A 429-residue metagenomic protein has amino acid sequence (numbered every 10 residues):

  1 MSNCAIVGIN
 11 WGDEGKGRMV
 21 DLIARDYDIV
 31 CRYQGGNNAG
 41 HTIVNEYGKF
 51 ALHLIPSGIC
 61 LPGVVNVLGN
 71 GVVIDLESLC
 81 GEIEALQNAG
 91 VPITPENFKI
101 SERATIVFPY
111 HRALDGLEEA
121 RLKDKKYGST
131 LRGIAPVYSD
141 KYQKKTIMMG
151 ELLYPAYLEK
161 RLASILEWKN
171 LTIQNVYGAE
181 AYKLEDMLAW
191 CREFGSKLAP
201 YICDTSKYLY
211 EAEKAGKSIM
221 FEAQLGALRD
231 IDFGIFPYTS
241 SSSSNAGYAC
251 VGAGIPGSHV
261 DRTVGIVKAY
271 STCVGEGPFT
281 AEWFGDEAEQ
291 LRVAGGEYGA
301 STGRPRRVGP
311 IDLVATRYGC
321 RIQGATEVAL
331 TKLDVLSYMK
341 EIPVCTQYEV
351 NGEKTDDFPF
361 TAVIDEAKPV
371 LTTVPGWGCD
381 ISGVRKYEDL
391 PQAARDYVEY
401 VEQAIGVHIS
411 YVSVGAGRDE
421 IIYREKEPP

Functional and structural regions predicted by a protein language model:
M1-P429: Non-transmembrane, aqueous-exposed alpha-helical and coiled segments at domain scale
